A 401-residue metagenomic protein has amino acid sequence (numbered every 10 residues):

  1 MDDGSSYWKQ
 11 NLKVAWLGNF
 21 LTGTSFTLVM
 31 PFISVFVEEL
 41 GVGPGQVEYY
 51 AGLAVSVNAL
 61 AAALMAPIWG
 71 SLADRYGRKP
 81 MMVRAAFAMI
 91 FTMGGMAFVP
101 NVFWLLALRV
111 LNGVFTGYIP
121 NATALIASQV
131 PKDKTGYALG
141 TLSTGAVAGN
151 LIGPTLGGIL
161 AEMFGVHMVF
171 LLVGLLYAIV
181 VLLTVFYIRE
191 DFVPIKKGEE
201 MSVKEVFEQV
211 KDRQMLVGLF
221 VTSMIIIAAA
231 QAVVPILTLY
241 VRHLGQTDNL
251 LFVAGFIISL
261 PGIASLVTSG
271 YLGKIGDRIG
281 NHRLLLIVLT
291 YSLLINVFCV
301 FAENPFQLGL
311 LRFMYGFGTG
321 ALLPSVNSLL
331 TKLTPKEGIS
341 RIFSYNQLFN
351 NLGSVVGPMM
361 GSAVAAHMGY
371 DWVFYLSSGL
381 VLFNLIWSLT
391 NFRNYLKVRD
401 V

Functional and structural regions predicted by a protein language model:
M1-K9, R189-L219, V401: Juxtamembrane intracellular "pre-TM" segments in multi-pass secondary transporters
Y7-V35, E39, R213-A232, F313: Pair of pore-lining "gating" transmembrane helices in MFS-fold secondary transporters
F32-E48, I236-F252: Short amphipathic helix-loop junctions that connect adjacent transmembrane helices in Major Facilitator Superfamily/SLC
L53-W69, S259-Y271: Central cavity-lining transmembrane alpha-helices of secondary-active solute carriers, predominantly the Major
L64-P100, G276-H282: Conserved MFS/SLC helix-loop-helix module at the cytosolic interface between two early adjacent transmembrane helices
T92, F103-L111, I295, F306-M314: Paired small-residue
L108-A146, S328-L329: Cytoplasmic helix-loop-helix junction between adjacent transmembrane helices in 12-TM secondary transporters
Y177, V181-G198, T390-V401: Helix-loop junctions on the cytosolic side of multi-pass membrane transporters, especially the intracellular loop
